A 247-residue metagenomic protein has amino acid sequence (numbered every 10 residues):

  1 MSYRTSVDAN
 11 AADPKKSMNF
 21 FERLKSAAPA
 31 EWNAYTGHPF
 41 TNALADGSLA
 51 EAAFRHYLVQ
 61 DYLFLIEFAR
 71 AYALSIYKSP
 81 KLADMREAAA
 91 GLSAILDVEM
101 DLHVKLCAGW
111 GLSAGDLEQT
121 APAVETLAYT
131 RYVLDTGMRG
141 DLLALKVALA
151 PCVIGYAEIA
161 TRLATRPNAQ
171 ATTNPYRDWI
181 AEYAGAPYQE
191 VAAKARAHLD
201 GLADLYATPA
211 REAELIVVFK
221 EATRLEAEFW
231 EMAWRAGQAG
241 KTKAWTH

Functional and structural regions predicted by a protein language model:
M1-K16: N-terminal amphipathic/basic-hydrophobic helices that include classical n-h-c signal peptides and signal-anchor
K16, F20-A27: N-terminal regions that are enriched for targeting/export leaders and immediately downstream pro/stem segments
K25-L49, F68, R196-L205: Short alpha-helical hairpin
P29-A34, S48-K78, V98, V147-A157 (+1 more regions): Alpha-helical bundle segments that constitute or directly flank the non-heme di-iron/ferroxidase center
A83-E190, K220, R224: Active-site-proximal alpha-helical scaffolds that flank and shape metal-associated catalytic sites
G185-F219: Long amphipathic all-alpha helical oligomerization modules
E214-H247: Acidic, carboxylate-rich catalytic segments that either coordinate divalent cations
